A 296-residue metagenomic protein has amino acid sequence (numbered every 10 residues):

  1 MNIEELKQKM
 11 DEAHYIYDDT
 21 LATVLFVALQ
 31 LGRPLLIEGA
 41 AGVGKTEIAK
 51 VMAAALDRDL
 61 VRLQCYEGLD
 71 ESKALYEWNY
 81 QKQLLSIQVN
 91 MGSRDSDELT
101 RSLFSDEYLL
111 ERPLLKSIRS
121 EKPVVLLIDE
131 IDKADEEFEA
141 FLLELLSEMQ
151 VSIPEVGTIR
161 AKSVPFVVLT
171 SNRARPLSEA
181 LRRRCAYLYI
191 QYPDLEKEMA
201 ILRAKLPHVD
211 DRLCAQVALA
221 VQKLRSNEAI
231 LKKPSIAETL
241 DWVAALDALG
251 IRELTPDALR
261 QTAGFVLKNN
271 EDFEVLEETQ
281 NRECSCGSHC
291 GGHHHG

Functional and structural regions predicted by a protein language model:
M1-G296: C-terminal regulatory/interaction module of P-loop NTP-utilizing enzymes
